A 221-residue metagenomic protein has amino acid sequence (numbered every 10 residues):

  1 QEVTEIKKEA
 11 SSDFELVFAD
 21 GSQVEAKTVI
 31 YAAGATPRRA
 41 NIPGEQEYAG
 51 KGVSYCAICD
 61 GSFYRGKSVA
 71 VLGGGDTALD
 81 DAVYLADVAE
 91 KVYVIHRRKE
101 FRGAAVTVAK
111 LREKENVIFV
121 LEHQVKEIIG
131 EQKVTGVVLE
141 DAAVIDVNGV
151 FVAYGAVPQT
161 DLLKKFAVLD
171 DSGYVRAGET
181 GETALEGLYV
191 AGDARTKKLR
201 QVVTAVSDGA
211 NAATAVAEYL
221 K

Functional and structural regions predicted by a protein language model:
Q1-F18, Q23-A26, D87-E179, E218-K221: A Rossmann-like FAD-binding core segment of flavoenzymes
K27-T28, K51, G66-S68: Nucleotide donor/acceptor-binding cores
N41, Q46-F63, Y154-T204, D208-N211 (+1 more regions): FAD-site-proximal beta/loop scaffold in flavoenzymes
R65-K67, E122, L185: Phosphate-coordination loops involved in phosphoryl transfer and adenosine-cofactor binding
G73-G75: Glycine-rich Rossmann-fold phosphate-binding loop(s) that bind the pyrophosphate of adenine dinucleotide cofactors
A78: N-terminal Rossmann-fold NAD(P) dinucleotide-binding loop
